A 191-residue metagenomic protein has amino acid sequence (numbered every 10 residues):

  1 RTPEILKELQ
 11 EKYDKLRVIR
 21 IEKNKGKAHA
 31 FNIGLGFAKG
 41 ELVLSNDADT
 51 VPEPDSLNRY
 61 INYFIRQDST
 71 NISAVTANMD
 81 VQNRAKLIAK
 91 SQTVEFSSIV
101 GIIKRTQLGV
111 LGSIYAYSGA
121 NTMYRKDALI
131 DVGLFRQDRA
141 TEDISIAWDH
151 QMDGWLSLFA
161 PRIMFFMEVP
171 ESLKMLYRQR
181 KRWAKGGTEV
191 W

Functional and structural regions predicted by a protein language model:
R1-E8, D55: Acidic helix N-cap motif at the loop->helix transition within catalytic regions of sugar-transfer enzymes
Q10-R20, A28-A30, G36, G40 (+2 more regions): Long helical/loop segments within the catalytic core of UDP-sugar-dependent glycosyltransferases, especially the large
K25, T50-P52: Acidic metal-phosphate-binding loop of nucleotide-sugar-dependent transferases
A30, I146-A147: Short, hydrophobic alpha-helical packing/hinge segments within bilobed ligand-binding/sensory domains
V43: Short aromatic/hydrophobic "clamp" motif used to bind/position activated sugar donors
N46-A48: Active-site acidic Asp-centered loop
D138, A147-F165: Catalytic donor-sugar/metal-binding loop of nucleotide-sugar-dependent glycosyltransferases
P161-L176: Active-site donor/metal-binding and catalytic loop motifs of nucleotide-sugar-dependent glycosylation enzymes
